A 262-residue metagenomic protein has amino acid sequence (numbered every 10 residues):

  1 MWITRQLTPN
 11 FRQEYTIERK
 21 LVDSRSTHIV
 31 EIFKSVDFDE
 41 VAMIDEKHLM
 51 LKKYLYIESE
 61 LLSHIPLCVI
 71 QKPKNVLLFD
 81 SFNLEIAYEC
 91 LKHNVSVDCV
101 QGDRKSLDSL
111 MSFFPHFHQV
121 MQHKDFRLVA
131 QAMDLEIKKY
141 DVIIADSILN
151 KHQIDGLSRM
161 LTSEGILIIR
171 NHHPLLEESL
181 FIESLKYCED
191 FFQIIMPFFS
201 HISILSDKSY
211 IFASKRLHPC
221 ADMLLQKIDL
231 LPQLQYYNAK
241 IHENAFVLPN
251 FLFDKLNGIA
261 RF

Functional and structural regions predicted by a protein language model:
M1-C68: Rossmann-like AdoMet
W2-E31, S206-F262: SAM/dcSAM-binding transferase cores
W2-Q6, R25, Y54-L185, I204-S206 (+1 more regions): The AdoMet/dcAdoMet-binding core of the Class I SAM-like
Y15-R19, H28, H152-I154, I195-S200: Glycine-rich, charged/polar anion/phosphate-binding loops that engage phosphate groups from diverse ligands
V36, Q101, A132, F199-H201 (+2 more regions): Residues at the C-termini of beta-strands that transition into short coil/loop
I148, S200, R216: Flexible loop residues that form catalytic and substrate-binding hotspots at small-molecule/glycan-binding clefts
E164-I169, I194-F199, A221: Acidic/polar loop patches that form or flank catalytic/metal-binding clefts of enzymes that bind anionic ligands
L180-I202, A213: Conserved Class I S-adenosyl-L-methionine
